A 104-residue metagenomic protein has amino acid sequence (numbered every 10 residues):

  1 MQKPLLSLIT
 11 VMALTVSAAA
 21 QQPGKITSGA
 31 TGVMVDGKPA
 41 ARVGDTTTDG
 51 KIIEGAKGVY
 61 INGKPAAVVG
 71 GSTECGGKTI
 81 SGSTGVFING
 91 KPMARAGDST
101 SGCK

Functional and structural regions predicted by a protein language model:
Q2-K104: Intrinsically disordered, low-complexity proline/glycine-rich segments
